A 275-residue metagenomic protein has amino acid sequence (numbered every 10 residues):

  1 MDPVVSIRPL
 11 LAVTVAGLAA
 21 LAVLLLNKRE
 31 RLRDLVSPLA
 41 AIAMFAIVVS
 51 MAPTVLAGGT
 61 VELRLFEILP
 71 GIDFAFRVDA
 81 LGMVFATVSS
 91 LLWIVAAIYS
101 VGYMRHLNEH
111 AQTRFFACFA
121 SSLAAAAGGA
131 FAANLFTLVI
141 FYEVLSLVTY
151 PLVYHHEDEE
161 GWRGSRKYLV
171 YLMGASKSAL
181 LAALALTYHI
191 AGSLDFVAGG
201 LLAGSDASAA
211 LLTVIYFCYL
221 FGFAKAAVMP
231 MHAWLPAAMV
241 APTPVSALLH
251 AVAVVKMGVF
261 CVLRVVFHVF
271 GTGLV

Functional and structural regions predicted by a protein language model:
M1-A22, A132-T149, A207-L212: Alpha-helical transmembrane segments and their immediate interhelical/interface regions in integral membrane proteins
M1-L11, A22-A117, I190-A207, R264: Transmembrane helix-loop-helix hairpins at membrane boundaries of multipass inner-membrane proteins
V15, L39-I42, R64-D73, R77-E160 (+4 more regions): Internal transmembrane alpha-helices of multipass membrane proteins
L24-K28, S50-T54, A130-A132, Y150 (+4 more regions): Short hydrophobic alpha-helical membrane-anchoring segments
L32-R33, F136-L138, V245-S246: Internal amphipathic alpha-helical segments of the cytochrome P450 catalytic fold
V55-F74, T137, V144, K167 (+3 more regions): Juxtamembrane/interfacial segments at transmembrane-helix boundaries in multi-pass membrane proteins
T243-V252: Helix-helix packing/entry segments at the starts of transmembrane helices
